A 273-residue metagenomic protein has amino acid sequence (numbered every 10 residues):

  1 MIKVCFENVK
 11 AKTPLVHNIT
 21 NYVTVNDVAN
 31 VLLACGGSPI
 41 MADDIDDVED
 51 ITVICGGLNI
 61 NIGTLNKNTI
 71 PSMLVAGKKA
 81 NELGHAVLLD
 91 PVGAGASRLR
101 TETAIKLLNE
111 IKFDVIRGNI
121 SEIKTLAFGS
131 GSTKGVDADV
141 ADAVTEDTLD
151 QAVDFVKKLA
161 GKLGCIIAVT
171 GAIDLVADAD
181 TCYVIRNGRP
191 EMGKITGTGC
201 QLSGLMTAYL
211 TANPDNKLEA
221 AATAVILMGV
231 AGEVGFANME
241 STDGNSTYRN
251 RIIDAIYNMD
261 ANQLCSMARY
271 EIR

Functional and structural regions predicted by a protein language model:
I2-L89: Conserved N-terminal subdomain of the carbohydrate kinase-like
T69-G118: Glycine/small-residue-rich loop that forms an oxyanion/phosphate-binding "nest" at active or ligand-binding sites
T101-C182: Conserved phosphate/ATP/ADP-binding segment of small-molecule kinases
F155-A160, K217-G232, I252-I253: Short, well-structured alpha-helical segments that form the helix of a local strand-helix-strand
I185-T196: Short pre-catalytic strand/loop immediately N-terminal to key active-site residues, enriched for Gly-Thr
K194-L227: Short, small-residue alpha-helix embedded
V230-R273: Charged C-terminal helix
